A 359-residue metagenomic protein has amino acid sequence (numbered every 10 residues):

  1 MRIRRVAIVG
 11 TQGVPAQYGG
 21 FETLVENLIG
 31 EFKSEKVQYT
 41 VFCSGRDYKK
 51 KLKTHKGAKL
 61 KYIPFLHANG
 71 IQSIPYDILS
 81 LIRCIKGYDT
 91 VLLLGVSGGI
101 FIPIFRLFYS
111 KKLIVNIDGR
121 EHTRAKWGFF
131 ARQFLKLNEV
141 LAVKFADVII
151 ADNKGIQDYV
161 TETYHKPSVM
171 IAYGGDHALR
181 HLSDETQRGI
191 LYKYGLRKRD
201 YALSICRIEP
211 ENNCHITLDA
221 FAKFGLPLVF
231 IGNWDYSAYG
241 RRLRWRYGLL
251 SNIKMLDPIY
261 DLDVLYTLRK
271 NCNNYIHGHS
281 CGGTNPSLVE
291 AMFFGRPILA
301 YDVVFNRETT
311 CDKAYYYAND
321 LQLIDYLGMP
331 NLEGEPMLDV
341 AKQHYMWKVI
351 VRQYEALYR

Functional and structural regions predicted by a protein language model:
I3-R4, T11-Y18, E31-A68, G155-T163: N-terminal strand-loop element at the rim of the active site of nucleotide-sugar-dependent glycosyltransferases
E22-N27, D200-K223: A conserved mid-protein helix/loop that constitutes part of the nucleotide-sugar donor-binding site
S73-I85, T90-D118, G283: An aromatic- and histidine-rich active-site surface loop
I82-I85, A131-I149: Membrane-proximal helix-turn-helix segments that form the acceptor-binding/catalytic region of lipid-linked
G232, G240-L262: Nucleotide-activated donor-binding/catalytic signature segment of Leloir-type glycosyltransferases, i.e., the conserved
N274, F293-A300: Short hydrophobic beta-strand element within catalytic cores of glycosyltransferases and related nucleotide-activated
H279-S280: Aromatic "clamp/platform" in nucleotide-sugar-dependent glycosyltransferases that forms part of the donor/acceptor
L332-R359: A charged, aromatic-enriched C-terminal amphipathic alpha-helix characteristic of glycosyltransferases across folds
